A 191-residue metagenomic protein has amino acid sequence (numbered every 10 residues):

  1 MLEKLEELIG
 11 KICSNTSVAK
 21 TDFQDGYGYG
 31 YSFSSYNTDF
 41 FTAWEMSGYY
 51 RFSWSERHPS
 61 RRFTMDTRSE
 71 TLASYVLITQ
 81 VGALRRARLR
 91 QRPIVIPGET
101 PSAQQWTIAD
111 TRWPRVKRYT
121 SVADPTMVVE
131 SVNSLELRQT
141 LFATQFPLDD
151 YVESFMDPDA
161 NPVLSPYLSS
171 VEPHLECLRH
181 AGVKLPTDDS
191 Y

Functional and structural regions predicted by a protein language model:
M1-Y49: N-terminal "first-domain core" detector
G30-S32, F40-T42, R51-S53, V76 (+1 more regions): Ordered hydrophobic segments in well-structured contexts
S34-R62, H174-T187: Short aromatic-glycine-(Arg/Gly/Cys) micro-motifs in beta-strand/loop hairpins
H58-S69, V129: A short, exposed loop/beta-hairpin motif centered on an aromatic-Gly-Thr core
R68-V81, L137-L148: A short, charged, amphipathic alpha-helix used as a generic interaction element across diverse proteins
I78-A103: Short arginine-rich
E99-Y191: Intrinsically disordered, low-complexity, charge-dense segments enriched in Lys/Arg and Glu/Asp interspersed
